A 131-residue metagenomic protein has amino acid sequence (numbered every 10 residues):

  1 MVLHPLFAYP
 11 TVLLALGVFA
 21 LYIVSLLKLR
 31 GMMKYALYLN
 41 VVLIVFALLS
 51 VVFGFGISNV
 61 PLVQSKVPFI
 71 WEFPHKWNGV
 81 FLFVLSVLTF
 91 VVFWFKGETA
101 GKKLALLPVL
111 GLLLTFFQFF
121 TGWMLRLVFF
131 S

Functional and structural regions predicted by a protein language model:
M1-S131: Polytopic transmembrane helical bundles with strong interfacial aromatic enrichment
